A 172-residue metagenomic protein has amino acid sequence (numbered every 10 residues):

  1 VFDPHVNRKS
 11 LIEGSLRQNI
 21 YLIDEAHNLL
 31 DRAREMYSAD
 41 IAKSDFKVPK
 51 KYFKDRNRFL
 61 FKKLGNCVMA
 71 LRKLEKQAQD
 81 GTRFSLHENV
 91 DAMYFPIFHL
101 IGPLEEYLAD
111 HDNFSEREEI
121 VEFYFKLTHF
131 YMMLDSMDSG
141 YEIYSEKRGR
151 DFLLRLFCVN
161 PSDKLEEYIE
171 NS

Functional and structural regions predicted by a protein language model:
V1: Conserved P-loop NTPase mechanochemical-coupling segment
H5-S172: Conserved coupling segment at the C-terminus of the helicase ATP-binding
